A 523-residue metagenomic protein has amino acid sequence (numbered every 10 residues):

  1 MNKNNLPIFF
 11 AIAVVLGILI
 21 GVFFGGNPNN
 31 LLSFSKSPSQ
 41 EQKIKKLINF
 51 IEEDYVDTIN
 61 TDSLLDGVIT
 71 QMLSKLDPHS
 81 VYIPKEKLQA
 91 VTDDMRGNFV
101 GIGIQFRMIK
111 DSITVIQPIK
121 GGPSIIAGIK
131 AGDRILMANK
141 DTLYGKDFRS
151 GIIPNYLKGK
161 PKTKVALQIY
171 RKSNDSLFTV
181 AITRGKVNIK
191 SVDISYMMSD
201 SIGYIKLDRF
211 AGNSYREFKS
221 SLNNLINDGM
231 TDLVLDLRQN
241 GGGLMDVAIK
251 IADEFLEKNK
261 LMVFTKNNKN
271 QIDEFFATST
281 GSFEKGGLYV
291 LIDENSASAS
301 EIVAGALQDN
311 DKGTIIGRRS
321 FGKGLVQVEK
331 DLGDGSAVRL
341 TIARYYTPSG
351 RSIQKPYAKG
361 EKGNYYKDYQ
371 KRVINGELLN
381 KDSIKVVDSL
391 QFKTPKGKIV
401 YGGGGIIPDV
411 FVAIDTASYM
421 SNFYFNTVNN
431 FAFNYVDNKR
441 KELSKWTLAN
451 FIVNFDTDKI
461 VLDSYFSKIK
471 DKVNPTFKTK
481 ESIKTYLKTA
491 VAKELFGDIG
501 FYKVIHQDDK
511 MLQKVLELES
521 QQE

Functional and structural regions predicted by a protein language model:
M1-L6: Positively charged n-region of N-terminal signal peptides that target proteins for export
I8-G25: Hydrophobic membrane-insertion alpha-helices, especially the h-region of bacterial N-terminal signal peptides
F24-Q40, I44, I48, E52 (+7 more regions): Cleft-lining beta-strand/loop regions that shape enzyme active-site pockets
E52-I116, K162-I194, I505-L516, E523: Extended, small/polar residue-biased N-terminal targeting/export presequences and adjacent propeptide/linker tracts
G132-R134: Structural motif
A138-N139, Y170, P356, G403: Residue-level recognition of conserved beta-strand edge/terminus positions
A299, D311, R318, G322-L390: Polar, glycine-rich mid-to-C-terminal structural blocks that act as macromolecule-binding/assembly scaffolds
S352-I353, Y357-E523: Conserved functional hotspot residues or short segments at active or partner-binding sites across diverse domains
